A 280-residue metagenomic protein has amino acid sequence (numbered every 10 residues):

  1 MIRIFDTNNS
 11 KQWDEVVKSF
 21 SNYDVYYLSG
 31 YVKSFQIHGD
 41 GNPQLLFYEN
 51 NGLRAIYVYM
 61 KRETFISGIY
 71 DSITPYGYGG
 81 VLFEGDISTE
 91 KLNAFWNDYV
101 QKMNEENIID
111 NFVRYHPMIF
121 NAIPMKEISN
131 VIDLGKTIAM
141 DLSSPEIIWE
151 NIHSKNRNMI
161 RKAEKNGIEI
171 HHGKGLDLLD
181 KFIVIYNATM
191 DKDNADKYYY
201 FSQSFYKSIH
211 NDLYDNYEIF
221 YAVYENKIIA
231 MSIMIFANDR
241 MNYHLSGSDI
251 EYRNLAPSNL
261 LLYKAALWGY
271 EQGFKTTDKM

Functional and structural regions predicted by a protein language model:
I2-I66, Y115-N254: A conserved beta-strand-loop-helix scaffold within acyl/acetyltransferase catalytic domains
T64-I132, N238-M280: Acyl-donor binding region in acyl/amide transferases
